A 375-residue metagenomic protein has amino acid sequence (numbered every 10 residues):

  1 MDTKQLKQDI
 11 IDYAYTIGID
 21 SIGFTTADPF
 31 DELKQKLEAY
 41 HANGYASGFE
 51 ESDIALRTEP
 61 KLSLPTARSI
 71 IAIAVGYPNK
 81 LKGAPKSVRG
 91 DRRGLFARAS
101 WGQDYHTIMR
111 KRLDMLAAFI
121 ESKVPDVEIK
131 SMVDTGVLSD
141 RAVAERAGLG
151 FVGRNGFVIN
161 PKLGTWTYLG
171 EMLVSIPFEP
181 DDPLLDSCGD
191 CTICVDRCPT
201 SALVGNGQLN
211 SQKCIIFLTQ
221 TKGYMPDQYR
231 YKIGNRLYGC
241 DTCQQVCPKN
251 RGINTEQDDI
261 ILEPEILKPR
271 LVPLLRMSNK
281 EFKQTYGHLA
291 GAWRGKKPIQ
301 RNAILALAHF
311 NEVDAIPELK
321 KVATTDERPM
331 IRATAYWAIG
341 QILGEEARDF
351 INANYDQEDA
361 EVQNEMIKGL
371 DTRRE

Functional and structural regions predicted by a protein language model:
M1-S187, D356-V362: Auxiliary alpha/beta "docking" domains used to position bulky ligands
T16-I19, I193-I216, I233-I260: Iron-sulfur cluster-binding cysteine motifs and their immediate structural context in ferredoxin-like electron-transfer
Y229-L267, V272-P273, M277, E281-L305: C-terminal amphipathic alpha-helical segment
E281-T285, E312-T324, G344-Y355, E375: Amphipathic alpha-helical scaffolding segments comprising HEAT/armadillo-like alpha-solenoid repeats
K297-P298, V313, E327-M330, A360-N364: Alpha-helix N-cap/helix-start positions at coil->helix boundaries
